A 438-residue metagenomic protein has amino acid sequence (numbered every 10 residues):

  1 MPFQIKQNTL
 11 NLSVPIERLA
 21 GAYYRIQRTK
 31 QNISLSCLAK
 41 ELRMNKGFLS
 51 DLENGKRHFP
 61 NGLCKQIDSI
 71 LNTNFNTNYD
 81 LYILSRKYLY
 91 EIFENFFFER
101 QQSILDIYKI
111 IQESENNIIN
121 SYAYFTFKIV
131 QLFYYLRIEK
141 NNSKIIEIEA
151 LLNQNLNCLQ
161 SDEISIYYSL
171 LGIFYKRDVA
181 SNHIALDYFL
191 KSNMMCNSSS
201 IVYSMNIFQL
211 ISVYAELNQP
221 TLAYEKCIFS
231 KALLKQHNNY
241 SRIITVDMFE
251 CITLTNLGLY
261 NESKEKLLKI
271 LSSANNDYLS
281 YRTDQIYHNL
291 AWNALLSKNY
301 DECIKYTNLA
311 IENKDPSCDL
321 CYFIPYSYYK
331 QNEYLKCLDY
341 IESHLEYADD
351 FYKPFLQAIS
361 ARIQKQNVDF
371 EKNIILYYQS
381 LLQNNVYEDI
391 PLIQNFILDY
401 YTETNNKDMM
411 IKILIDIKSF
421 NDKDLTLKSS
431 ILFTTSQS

Functional and structural regions predicted by a protein language model:
M1-Q31: A short, Lys/Arg-rich alpha-helix, primarily the initiator
Q31-D51: Short alpha-helical DNA-recognition segment
P60-T77: DNA major-groove recognition helix of helix-turn-helix/homeodomain DNA-binding modules
N72-Y90: Short C-terminal boundary/hinge segments that cap the last helix of small helical domains
K87-E99, T126-E139, S165-A180, S204-N218 (+6 more regions): Tandem amphipathic alpha-helical repeat scaffolds
N95-I111, L136-L152, K176-K191, L217-F229 (+4 more regions): Helix-turn-helix repeat elements of alpha-solenoid scaffolds
Y108-N116, E149-N157, L190-N197, I228-N239 (+5 more regions): Amphipathic alpha-helical segments of tetratricopeptide repeats
I119-F125, L159-I166, S198-Q209, H237-F249 (+5 more regions): Alpha-solenoid helical repeat architecture
